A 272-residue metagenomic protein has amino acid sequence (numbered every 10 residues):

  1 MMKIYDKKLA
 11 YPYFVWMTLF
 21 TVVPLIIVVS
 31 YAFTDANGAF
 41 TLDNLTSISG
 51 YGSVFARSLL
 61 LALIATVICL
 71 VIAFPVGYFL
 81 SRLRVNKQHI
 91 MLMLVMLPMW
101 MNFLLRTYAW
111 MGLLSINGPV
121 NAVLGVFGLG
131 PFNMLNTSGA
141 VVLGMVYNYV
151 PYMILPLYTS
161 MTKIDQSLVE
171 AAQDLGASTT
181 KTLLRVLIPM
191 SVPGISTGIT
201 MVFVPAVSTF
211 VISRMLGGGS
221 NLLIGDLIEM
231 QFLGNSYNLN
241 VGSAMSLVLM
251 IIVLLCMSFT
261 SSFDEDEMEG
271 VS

Functional and structural regions predicted by a protein language model:
M1-M2, I64-V95, M111-G112, S167 (+1 more regions): Transmembrane-helix boundary motif in ABC transporter permease subunits
K3-Y13, V23, I27-Y31, Y158-V169 (+2 more regions): C-terminal transmembrane helix and the adjacent membrane-cytosol boundary/short C-terminal tail of inner/organellar
I4, L42-G50, V54, F210 (+1 more regions): Interhelical loop and adjacent transmembrane-helix boundary motif in polytopic membrane transport permeases
K7, V15-G52, L113-N117, G219 (+1 more regions): Short membrane-interfacial helix/loop motifs at transmembrane-helix boundaries
P12-T21, L97, Y147, M153-M161 (+3 more regions): Transmembrane alpha-helices
V22-S30, V71-V76, L104-Y108, N117 (+4 more regions): Membrane-embedded alpha-helices of multi-pass transport/permease systems
L42, T107-V146, T180, L216-S220: Membrane-interfacial helix termini and adjacent extracytoplasmic/periplasmic loops of multi-pass transporters
G50-R82, V146, T179: Transmembrane alpha-helix signature in integral membrane proteins
